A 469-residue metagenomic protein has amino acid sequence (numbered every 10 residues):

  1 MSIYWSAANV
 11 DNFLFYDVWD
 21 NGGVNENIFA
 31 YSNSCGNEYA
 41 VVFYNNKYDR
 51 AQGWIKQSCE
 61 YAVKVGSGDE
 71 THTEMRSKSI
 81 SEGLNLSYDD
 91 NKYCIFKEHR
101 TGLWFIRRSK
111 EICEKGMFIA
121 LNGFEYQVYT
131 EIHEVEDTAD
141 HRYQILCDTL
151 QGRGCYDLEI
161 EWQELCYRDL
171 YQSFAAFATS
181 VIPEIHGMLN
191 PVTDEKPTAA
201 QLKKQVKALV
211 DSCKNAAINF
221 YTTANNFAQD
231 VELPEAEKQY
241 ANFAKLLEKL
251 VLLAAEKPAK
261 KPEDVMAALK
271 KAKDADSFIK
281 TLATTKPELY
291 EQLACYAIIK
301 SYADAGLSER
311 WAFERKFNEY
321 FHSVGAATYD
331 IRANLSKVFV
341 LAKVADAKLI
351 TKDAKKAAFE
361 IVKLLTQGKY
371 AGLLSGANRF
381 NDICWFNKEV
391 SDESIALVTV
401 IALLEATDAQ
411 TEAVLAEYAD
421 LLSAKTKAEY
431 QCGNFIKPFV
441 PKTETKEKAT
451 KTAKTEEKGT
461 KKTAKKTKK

Functional and structural regions predicted by a protein language model:
M1-K454, K458-K469: Carbohydrate-interacting/catalytic domains
